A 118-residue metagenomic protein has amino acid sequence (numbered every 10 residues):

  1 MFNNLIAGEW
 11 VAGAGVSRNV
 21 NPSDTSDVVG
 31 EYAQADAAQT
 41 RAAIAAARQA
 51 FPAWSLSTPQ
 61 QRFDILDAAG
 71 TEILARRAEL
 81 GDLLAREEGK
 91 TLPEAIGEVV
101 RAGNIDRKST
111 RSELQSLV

Functional and structural regions predicted by a protein language model:
M1-Y32, D64-A68, V100, R107 (+1 more regions): Terminal low-complexity tails and localization/encapsulation signals of metabolic enzymes
D27-S109: Glycine-rich loop-to-alpha-helix module at the N-terminal edge of alpha/beta enzyme cores
